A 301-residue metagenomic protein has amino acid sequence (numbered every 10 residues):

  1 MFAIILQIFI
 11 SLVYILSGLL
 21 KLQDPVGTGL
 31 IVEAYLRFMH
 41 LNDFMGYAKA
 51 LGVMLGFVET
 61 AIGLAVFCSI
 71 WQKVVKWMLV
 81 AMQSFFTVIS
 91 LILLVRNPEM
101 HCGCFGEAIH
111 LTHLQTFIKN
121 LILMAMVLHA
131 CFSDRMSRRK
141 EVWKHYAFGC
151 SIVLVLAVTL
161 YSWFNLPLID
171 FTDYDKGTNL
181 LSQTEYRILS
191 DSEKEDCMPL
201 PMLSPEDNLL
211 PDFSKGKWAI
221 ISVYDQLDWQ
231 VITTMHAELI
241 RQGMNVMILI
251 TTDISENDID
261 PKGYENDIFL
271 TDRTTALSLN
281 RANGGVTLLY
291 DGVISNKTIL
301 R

Functional and structural regions predicted by a protein language model:
M1-Q7, V13-Y14, P25-S133: Hydrophobic alpha-helical segments
L121-S151: Cytosolic-side transmembrane helix boundary signature
K140-I169: Internal/C-terminal transmembrane anchor helices
L160-I221, Q226-A237, M244: Membrane-interface segments at or immediately adjacent to transmembrane helices that form the boundary between
I221-Q226, I250-D253, I299: Structural motif
E238-F269: Conserved segment of the thioredoxin-like fold in thiol-based oxidoreductases
P261-N283: Short, internal strand/loop/helix patches that form the active-site neighborhood or redox-interaction surface
G284-T298: A short, hydrophobic beta-strand/beta-hairpin element that forms part of a small beta-sheet core
